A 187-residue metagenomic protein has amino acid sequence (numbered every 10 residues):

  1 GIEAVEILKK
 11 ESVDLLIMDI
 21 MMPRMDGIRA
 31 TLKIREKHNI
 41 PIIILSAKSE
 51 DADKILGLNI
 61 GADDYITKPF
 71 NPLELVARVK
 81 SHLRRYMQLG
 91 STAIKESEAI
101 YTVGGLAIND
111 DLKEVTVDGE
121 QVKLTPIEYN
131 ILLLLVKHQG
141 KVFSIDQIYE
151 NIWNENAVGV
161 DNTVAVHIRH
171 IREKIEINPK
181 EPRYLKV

Functional and structural regions predicted by a protein language model:
G1-L15: Acidic, metal-coordinating helix/loop segments flanking the phosphotransfer/catalytic sites of two-component signaling
E3, D26-R29, D53: Acidic catalytic/metal-coordinating carboxylates
A4, G57-L58, I148: Residue preferences within the helical output face of two-component receiver
S12-D14, K37-I42, V158: His-Asp phosphorelay/catalytic-motif detector in bacterial-type signaling
M18-D19, L45: Active-site T/S-Asp motif of two-component receiver
M22: Receiver (REC) domain active-site loop signature in two-component systems and cognate sites in sensor histidine kinases
L32, E36, P41-T102: Basic, amphipathic DNA-recognition helix from helix-turn-helix-like DNA-binding domains
E114-K186: Positively charged, aromatic-enriched patches within helix-turn-helix-type DNA-binding elements, predominantly
